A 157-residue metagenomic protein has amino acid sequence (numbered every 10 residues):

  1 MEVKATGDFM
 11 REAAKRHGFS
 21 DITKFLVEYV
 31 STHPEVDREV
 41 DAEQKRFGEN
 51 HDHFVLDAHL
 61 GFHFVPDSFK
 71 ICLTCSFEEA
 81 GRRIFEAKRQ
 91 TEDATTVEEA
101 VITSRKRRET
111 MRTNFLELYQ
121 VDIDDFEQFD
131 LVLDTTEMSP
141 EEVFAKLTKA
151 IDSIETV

Functional and structural regions predicted by a protein language model:
M1-K4: Post-Walker A helix-loop "phosphate-sensing" segment adjacent to the P-loop in P-loop NTPases
T6-V65, E78-E79, R89, I102 (+1 more regions): ATP-dependent small-molecule kinase phosphotransfer cores that center on conserved nucleotide phosphate-binding segments
G61-S68, D124-E127: Short loop/helix-cap segments at secondary-structure boundaries that form the rim of catalytic
P66-R105: Conserved phosphate-donor/acceptor-positioning beta-strand/loop module used by diverse small-molecule
T91, T156-V157: Metal-dependent nucleotidyltransferase catalytic core
E92-K146: Small-molecule kinase domains that catalyze NTP-dependent phosphoryl transfer to phosphate-bearing small molecules
K146-I154: C-terminal alpha-helix
